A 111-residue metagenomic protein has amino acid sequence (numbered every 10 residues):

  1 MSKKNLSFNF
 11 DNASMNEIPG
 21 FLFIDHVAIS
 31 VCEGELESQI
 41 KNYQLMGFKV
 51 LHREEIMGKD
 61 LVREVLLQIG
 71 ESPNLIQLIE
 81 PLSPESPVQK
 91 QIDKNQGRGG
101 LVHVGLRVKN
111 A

Functional and structural regions predicted by a protein language model:
M1-H52, Q68-A111: Glyoxalase I/VOC metalloenzyme domain signal
E37-S38, E55-L61: Short glycine/proline-centered loop/turn elements that form peptide/ligand docking sites
L61-V62, E71: A short, glycine/Asx- and small/polar-enriched loop/turn that sits immediately N-terminal to a beta-strand
E64-L66: Conserved hydrophobic/aromatic beta-strand scaffold that supports enzyme active sites
